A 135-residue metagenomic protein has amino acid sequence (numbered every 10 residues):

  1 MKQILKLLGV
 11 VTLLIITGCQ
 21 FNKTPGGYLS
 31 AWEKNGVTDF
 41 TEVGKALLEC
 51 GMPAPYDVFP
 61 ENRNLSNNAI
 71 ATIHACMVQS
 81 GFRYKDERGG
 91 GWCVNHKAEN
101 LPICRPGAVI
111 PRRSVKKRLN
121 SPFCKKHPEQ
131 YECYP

Functional and structural regions predicted by a protein language model:
M1-L8: Bacterial N-terminal signal peptides that target proteins for export
I15-G18: C-terminal motif of bacterial Sec signal peptides marking the signal peptidase cleavage site
Q20-P135: Mitochondrial intermembrane space
